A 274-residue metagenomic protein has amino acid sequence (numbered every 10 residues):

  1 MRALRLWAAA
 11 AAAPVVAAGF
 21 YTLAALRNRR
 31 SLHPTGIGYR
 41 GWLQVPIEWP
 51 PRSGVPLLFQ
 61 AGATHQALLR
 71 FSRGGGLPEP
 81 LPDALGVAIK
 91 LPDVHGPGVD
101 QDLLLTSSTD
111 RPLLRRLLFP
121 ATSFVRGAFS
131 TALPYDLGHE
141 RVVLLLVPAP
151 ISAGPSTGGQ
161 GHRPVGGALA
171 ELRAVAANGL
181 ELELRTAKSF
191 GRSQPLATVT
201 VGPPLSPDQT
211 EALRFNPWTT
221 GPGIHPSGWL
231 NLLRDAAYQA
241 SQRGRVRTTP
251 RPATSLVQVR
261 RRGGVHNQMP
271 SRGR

Functional and structural regions predicted by a protein language model:
M1-R274: Active-site-adjacent core segments of small-molecule enzymes
